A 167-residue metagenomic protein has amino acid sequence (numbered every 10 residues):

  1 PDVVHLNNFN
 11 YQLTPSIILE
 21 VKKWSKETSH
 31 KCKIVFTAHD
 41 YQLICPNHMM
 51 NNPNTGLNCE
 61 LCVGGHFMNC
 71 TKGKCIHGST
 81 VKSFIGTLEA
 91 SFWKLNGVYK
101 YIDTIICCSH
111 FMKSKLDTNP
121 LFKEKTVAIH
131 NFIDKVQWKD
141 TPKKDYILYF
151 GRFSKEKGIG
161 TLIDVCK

Functional and structural regions predicted by a protein language model:
P1-L13, C32-T37: Short N-terminal targeting/anchoring amphipathic segment
P1-V3, Q12-L19, E89-K94: An amphipathic, basic-hydrophobic alpha-helix
I17-I18, C45-N51, G56-L57, K72 (+1 more regions): Short aromatic-enriched loop/helix-cap "lid" or pocket-rim segments at secondary-structure transitions that line
K23, Q42, N54-I105: Membrane-proximal helix-turn-helix segments that form the acceptor-binding/catalytic region of lipid-linked
W24-I34, K123-E124: A short helix->loop->beta-strand "cap" motif at the edges of active sites that frequently abuts
V35-F36, K100-H110: A short beta-strand/loop micro-motif in the catalytic core of glycosyltransferases that engages the nucleotide-sugar
I106, K139-K157, I163-K167: Conserved donor-binding/catalytic core segment of Leloir-type glycosyltransferases
F111, F132: Carbohydrate-associated surface elements
